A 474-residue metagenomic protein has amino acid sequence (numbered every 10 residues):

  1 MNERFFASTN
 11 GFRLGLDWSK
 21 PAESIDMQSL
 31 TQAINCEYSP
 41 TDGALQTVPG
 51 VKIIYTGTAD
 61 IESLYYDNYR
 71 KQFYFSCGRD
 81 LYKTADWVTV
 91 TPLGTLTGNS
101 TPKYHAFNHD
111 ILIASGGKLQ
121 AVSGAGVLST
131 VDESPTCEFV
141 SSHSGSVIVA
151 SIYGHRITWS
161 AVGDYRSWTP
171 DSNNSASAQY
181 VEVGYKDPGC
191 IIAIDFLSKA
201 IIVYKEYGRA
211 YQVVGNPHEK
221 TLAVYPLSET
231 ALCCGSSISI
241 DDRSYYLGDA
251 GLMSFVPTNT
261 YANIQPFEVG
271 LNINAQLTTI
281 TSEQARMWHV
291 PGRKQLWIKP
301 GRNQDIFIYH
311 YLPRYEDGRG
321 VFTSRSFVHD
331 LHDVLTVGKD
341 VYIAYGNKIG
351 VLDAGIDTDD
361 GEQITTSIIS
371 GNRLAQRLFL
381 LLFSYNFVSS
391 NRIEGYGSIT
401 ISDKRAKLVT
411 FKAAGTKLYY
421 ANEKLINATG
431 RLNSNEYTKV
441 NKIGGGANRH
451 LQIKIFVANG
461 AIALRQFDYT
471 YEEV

Functional and structural regions predicted by a protein language model:
M1-V88, T97-H109, S228-C233, S239-R243 (+1 more regions): Beta-sheet repeat architectures centered on beta-propellers
G50-D60, G94-N99, L128-Q284, G320-V328: Beta-propeller and closely related beta-pinwheel folds
A85, G94, S115, S123-G126 (+1 more regions): Generic hydrophobic/packing signal
P102-E133: Hydrophobic or amphipathic alpha-helical targeting/insertion segments
